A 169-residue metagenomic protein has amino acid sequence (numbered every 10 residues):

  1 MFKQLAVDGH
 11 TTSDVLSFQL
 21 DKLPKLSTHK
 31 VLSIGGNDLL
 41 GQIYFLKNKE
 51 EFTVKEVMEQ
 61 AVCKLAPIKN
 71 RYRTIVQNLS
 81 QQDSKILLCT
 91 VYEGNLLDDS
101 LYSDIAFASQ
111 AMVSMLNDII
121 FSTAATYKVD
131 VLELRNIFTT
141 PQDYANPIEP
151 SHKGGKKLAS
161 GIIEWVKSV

Functional and structural regions predicted by a protein language model:
M1-T12: A short beta-strand-loop structural module common to alpha/beta enzyme folds
V15: Short, surface-exposed linear motifs at loops/turns and structural transition points
L20-H152, K156-V169: Alpha-helical cap/lid subdomain in secreted, periplasmic, or secretory-pathway luminal O-acyl-processing enzymes
